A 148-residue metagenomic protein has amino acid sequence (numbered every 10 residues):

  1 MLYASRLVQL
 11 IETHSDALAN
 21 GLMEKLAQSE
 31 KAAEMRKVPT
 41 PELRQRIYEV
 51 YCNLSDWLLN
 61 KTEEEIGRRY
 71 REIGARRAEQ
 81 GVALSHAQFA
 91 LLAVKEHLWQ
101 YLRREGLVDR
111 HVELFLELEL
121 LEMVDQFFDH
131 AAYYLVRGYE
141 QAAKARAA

Functional and structural regions predicted by a protein language model:
M1-S85: N-terminal low-complexity or simple alpha-helical regulatory segments that function as activation/interaction modules
I66-A148: Long, amphipathic alpha-helical coupling/dimerization segments that relay conformational signals between
